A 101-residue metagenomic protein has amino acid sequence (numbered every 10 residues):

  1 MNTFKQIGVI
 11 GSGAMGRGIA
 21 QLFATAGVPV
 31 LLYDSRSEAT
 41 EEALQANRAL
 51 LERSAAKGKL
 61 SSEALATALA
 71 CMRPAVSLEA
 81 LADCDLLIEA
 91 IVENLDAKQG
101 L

Functional and structural regions predicted by a protein language model:
M1-R53, K57: NAD(P)+-binding Rossmann beta1-loop-alpha1 motif at the extreme N-terminus of oxidoreductases
A39, R53-L101: Rossmann-like NAD(P)-binding element
